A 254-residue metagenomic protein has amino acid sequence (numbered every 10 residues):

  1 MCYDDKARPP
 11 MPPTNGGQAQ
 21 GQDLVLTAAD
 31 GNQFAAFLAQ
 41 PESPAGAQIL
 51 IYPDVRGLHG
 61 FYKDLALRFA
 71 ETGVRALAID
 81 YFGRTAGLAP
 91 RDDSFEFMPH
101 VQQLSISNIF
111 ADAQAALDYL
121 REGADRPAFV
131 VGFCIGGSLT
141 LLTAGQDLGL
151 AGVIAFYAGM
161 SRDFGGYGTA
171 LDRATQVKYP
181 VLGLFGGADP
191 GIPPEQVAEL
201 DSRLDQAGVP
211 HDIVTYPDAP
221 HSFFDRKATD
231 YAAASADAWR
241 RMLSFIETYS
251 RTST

Functional and structural regions predicted by a protein language model:
M1-T254: N-terminal cap/leader regions of alpha/beta-hydrolase-fold enzymes, predominantly small-molecule hydrolases
